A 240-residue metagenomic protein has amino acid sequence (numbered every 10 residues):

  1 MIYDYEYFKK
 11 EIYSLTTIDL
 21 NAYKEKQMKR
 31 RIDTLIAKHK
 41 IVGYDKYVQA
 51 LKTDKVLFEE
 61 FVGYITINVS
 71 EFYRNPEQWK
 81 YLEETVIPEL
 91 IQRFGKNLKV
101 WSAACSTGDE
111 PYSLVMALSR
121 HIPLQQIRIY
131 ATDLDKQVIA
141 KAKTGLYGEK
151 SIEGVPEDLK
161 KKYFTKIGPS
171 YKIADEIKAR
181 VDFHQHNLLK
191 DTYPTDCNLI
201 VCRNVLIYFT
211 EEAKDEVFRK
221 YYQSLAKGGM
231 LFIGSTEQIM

Functional and structural regions predicted by a protein language model:
I2-W101, G234: Conserved AdoMet
L82, I200, L225: Residue-level signal for inorganic ion chemistry
G95-G108, R128-Y130: Conserved class I S-adenosyl-L-methionine
T107-L124: Conserved SAM-binding loop of SAM-dependent methyltransferases across substrates and taxa, primarily the Class I
I127-V201, V205-A213, I239: Extended basic-aromatic, gly/pro-enriched interface segments that bind polyanionic ligands
D215-K227: A short glycine-rich, Lys/Arg-flanked "PGG" loop and its adjoining helix->strand segment in the class I
K227-S235: Conserved beta-strand signature within the Rossmann-like core of class I S-adenosyl-L-methionine
